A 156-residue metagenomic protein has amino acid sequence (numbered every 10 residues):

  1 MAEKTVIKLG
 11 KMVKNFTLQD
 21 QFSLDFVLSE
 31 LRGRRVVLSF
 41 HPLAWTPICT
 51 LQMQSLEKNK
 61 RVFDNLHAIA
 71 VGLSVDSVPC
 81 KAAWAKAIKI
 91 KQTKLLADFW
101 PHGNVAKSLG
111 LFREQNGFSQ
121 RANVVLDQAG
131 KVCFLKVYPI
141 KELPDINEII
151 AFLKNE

Functional and structural regions predicted by a protein language model:
M1-E156: Chalcogenol-based redox active-site neighborhoods
